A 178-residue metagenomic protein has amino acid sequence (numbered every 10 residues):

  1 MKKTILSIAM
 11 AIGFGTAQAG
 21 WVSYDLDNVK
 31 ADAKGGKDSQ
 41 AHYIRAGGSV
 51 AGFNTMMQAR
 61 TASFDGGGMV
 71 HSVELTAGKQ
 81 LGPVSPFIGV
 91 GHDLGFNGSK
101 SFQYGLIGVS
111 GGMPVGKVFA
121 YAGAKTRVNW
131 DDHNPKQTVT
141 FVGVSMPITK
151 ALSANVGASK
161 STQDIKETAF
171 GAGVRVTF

Functional and structural regions predicted by a protein language model:
K2-F178: Outer-membrane beta-barrel proteins
